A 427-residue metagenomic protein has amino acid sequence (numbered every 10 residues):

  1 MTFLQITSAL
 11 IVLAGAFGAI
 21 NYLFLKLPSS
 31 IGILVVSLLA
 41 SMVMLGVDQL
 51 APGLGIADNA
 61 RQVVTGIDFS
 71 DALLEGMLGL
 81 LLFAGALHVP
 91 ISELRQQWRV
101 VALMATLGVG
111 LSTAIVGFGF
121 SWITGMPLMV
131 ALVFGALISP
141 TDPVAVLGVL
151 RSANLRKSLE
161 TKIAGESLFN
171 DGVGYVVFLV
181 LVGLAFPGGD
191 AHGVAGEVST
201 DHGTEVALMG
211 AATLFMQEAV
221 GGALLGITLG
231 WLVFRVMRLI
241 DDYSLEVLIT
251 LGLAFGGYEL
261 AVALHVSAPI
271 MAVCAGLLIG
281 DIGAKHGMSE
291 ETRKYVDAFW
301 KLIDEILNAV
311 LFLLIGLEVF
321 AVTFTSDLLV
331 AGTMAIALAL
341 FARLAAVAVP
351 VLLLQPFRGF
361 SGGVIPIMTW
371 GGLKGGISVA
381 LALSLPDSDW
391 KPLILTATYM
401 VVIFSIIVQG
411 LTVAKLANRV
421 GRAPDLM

Functional and structural regions predicted by a protein language model:
M1-M427: Transmembrane helical cores of multi-pass secondary ion antiporters/exchangers
